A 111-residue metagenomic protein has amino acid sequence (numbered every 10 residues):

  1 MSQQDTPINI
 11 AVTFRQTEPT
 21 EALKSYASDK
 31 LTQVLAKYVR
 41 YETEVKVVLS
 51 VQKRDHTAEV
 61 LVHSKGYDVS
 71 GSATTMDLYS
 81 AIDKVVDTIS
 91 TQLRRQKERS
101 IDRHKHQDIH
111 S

Functional and structural regions predicted by a protein language model:
M1-S111: N-terminal, polar/charged subdomain of small-to-medium soluble alpha/beta proteins
